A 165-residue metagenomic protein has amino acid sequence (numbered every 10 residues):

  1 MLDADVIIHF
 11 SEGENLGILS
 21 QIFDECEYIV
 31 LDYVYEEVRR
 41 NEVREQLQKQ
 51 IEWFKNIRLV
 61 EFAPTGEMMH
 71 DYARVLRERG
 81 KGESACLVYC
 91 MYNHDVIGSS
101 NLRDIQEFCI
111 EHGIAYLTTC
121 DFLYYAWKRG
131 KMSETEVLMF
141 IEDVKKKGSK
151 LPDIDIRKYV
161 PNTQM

Functional and structural regions predicted by a protein language model:
M1-L2, E12-E14, I18-A63, C120-D121: PIN/NYN-family metal-dependent endoribonuclease catalytic core
L2, S99-S100: Short beta-strand scaffold positions
V6, V34, C86, R103-I105: Alpha-helix capping/helix-boundary segments
F10-I18, Q106-H112: Short active-site loop/helix that positions an aromatic residue
N56-R77: Acidic catalytic patch
G80-V96, D104, F140-D143: Acidic, metal-associated active-site segment
I105-M165: Acidic, PIN/NYN-like endoribonuclease modules and their adjacent C-terminal/linker elements
